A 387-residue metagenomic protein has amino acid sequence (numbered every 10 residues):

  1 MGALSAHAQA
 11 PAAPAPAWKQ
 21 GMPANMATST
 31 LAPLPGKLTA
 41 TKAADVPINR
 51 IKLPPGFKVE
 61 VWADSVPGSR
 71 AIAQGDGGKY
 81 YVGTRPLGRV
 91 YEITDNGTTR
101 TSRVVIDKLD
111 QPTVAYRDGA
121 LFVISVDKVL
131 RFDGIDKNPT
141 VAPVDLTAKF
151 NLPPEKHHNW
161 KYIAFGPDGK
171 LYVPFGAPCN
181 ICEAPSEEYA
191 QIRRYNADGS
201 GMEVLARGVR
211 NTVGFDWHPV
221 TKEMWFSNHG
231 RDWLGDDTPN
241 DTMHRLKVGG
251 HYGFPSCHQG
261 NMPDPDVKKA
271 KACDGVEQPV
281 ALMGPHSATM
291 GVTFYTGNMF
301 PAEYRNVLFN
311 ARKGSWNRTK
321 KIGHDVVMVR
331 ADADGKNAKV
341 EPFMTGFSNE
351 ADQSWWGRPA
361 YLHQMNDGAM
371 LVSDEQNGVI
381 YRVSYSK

Functional and structural regions predicted by a protein language model:
P11-P54, W160, A177-N180, Y195-S200 (+6 more regions): Beta-propeller domain segments
K58, G68, P86, T101 (+10 more regions): Beta-rich catalytic cores
V61-V66, R103-L109, L146-E155, V204-G208 (+3 more regions): Surface loop/turn motifs at the tips and blade-to-blade linkers of beta-strand repeat domains
A63, A73, I106, T113-A115 (+4 more regions): Conserved beta-strand position repeated across blades of beta-propeller domains
K79-G83, A120-V123, K170-P174, E223-S227 (+2 more regions): Conserved beta-propeller blade signature
L87, V126, T140, S186-Y189 (+4 more regions): A detector of repeated loop/turn-to-beta-strand junctions in beta-rich toroidal repeat architectures
R89-E92, K128-L130, Q191-R193, T242 (+2 more regions): A short loop-to-beta-strand structural motif that recurs across blades of beta-propeller domains
S102, D110-Q111, A115-G119, D127-G166 (+3 more regions): Asp-box/WD-like beta-propeller blade repeats and closely related beta-sheet repeat scaffolds
